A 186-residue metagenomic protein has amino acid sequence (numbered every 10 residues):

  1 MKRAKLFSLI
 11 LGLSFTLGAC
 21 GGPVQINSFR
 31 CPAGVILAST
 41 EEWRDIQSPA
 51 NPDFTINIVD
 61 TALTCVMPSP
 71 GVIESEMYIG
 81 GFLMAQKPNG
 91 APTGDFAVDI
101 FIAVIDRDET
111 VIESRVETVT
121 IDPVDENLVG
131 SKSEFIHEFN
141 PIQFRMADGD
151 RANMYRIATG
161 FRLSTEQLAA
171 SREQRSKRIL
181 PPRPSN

Functional and structural regions predicted by a protein language model:
M1-L9: Bacterial N-terminal signal peptides that target proteins for export
T16-A19: C-terminal motif of bacterial Sec signal peptides marking the signal peptidase cleavage site
G21-V24: Bacterial signal peptide processing site
N27-P52: Post-signal peptide N-terminal segment of mature Sec-exported envelope proteins
A50-T55, A62-E76, A85-G94, D108 (+1 more regions): Short, solvent-exposed beta-strand/turn "edge" segments of beta-rich domains on protein surfaces
T93-V111, T159: Extended low-complexity, serine/threonine- and proline-enriched intrinsically disordered segments
T118-Y155, E166: Short, solvent-exposed, Trp/other aromatic-anchored flexible loops in extracytoplasmic proteins
G149-N186: Surface-exposed edge beta-strand/loop patches
